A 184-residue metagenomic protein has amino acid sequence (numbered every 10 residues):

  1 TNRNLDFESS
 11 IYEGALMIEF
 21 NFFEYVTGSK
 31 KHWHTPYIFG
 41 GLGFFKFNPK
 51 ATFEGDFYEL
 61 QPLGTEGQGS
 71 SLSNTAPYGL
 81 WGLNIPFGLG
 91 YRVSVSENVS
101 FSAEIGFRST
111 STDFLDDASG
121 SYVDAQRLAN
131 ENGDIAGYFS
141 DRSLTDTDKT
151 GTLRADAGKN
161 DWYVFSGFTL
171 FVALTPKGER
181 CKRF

Functional and structural regions predicted by a protein language model:
T1, A15-L16: A glycine-rich, hydrophobic loop/mini-helix early in the fold
T1-S10, K31, F45-N84, S94 (+3 more regions): Primarily recognizes Gram-negative and organellar outer-membrane beta-barrels
S9, E19-N21, V26-K31: Acidic/His-rich structured neighborhood in mature extracellular/periplasmic domains
G14, F23-T27, F45-P49: Alpha-helix capping at helix-to-loop junctions
L16-F22, G40-F44, F87-V93, A103-F107 (+1 more regions): Residues on the lipid-exposed face of transmembrane beta-strands in outer-membrane beta-barrel proteins
F23-V26, S73-P77, F87-G90: Short secondary-structure capping micro-motifs at structural edges
H32-P36: Interfacial segments of alpha-helical transmembrane regions
